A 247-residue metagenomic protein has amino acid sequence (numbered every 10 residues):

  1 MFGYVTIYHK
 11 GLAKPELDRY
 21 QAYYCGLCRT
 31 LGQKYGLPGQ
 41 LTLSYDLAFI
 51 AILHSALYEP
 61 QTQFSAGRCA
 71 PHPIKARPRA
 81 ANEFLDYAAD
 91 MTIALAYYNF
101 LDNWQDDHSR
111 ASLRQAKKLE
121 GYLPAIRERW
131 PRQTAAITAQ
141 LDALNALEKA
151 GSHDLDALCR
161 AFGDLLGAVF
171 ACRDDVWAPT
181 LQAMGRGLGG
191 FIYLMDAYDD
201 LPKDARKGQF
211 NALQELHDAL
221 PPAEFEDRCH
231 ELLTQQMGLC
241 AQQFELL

Functional and structural regions predicted by a protein language model:
M1-A183, G190, L194-L232, Q242-L247: Acidic catalytic motifs of isoprenoid enzymes
